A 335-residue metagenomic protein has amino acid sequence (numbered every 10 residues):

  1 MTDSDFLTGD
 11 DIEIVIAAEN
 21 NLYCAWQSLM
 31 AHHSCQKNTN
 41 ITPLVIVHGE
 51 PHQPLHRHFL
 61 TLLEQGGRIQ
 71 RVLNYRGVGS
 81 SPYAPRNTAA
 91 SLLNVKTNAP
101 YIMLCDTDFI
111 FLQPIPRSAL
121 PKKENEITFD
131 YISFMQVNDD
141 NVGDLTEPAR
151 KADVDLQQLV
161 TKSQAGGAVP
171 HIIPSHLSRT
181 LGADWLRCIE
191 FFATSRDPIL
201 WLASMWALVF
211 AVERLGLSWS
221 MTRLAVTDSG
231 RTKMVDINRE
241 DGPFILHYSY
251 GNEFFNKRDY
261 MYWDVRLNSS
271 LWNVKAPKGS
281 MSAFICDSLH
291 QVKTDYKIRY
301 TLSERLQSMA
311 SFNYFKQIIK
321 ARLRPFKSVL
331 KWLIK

Functional and structural regions predicted by a protein language model:
M1-A84, T97-A99, M309-I334: N-terminal anchoring/stem segment of glycosyltransferases
Y23-C24, Q53-L55, I110-P114, A119 (+4 more regions): Short catalytic/ligand-binding loop motif for oxyanion handling, primarily in non-cytosolic enzymes, centered on
W26-L29, H33, R86-A90, L202-W206 (+1 more regions): A structural signal for well-ordered alpha-helical segments within the folded catalytic domains of diverse enzymes
A84-D139: GT-A fold catalytic core of metal-dependent nucleotide-sugar glycosyltransferases, centered on the diacidic
A99-P100, G216-T222, F254-R258: Substrate-binding/catalytic groove segments of enzymes that remodel or degrade extracellular structural polymers
V137-K151: E2/UBC-UEV (E2-variant) core
V154-S249: Catalytic core and acceptor-binding pocket of nucleotide-sugar-dependent glycosyltransferases
S229-K335: Long, low-complexity C-terminal extensions of enzymes
